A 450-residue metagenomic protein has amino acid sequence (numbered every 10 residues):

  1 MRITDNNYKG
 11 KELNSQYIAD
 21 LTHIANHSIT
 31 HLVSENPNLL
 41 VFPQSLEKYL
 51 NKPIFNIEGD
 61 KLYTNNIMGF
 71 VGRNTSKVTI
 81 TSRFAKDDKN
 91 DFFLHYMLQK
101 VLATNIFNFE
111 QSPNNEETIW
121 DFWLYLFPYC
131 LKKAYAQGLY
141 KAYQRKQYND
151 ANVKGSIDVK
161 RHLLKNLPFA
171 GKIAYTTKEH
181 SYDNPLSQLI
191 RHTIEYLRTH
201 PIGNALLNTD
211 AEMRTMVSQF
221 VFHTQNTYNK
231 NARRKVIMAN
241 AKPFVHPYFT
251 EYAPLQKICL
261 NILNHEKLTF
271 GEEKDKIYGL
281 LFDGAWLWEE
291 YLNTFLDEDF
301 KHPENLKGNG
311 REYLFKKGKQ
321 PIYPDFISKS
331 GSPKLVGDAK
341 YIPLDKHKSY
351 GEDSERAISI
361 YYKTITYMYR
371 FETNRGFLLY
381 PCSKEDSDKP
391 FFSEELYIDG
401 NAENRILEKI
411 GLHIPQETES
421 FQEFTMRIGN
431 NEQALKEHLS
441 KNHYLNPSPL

Functional and structural regions predicted by a protein language model:
M1-K235, E251-K257, N261-T269, S440-L450: Terminal, charged accessory segments of proteins
M1-V41, L268, E272-L450: Catalytic core segments in nucleotide and nucleic-acid processing enzymes
A239-N240: N-terminal intrinsically disordered, cationic/polar leader segments that include organellar targeting peptides
